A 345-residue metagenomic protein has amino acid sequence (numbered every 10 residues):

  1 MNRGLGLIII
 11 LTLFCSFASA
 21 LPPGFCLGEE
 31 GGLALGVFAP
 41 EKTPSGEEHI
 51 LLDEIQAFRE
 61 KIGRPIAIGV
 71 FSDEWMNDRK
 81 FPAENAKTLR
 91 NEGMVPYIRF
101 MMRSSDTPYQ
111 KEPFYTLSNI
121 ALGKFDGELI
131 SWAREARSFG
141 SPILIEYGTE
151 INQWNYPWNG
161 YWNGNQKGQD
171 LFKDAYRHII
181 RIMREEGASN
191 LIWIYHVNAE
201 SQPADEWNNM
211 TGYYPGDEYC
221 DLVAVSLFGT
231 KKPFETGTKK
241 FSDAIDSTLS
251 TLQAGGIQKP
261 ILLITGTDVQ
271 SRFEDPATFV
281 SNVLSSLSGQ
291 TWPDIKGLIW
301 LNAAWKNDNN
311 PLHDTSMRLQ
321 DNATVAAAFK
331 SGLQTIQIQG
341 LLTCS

Functional and structural regions predicted by a protein language model:
P23-K42, K259-S345: Substrate-binding cleft of secreted/luminal carbohydrate-active enzymes
F25-G127, D268-Q270, I299-W300: N-terminal substrate-binding region of glycoside hydrolase catalytic domains
L35-V37, A67-F71, P96-I98, I143-Y147 (+4 more regions): Hydrophobic faces of well-ordered beta-strands that scaffold small-molecule active sites in alpha/beta enzyme cores
H49-F58, R79-K87, L129-W132, A199-P215 (+2 more regions): Alpha-helical scaffolding within the catalytic cores of extracellular/periplasmic polymer-degrading hydrolases
A67-S72, M210-K239, T265, L301-A303: Aromatic- and acid-rich polysaccharide-binding/catalytic face of secreted or lumenal carbohydrate-active enzymes
W75, R79-L191, Y195: Substrate-binding cleft of extracellular glycoside hydrolase catalytic domains
E84-M101, L222-R272: Glycoside hydrolase catalytic-domain groove-lining segments
Y176, I180-N208, Q258-Q270, G297-A303: Aromatic-lined carbohydrate-recognition surfaces of secreted/lumenal glycan-active proteins
